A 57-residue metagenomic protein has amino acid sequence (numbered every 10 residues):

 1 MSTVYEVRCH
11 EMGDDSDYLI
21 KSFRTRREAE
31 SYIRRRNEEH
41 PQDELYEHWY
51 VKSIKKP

Functional and structural regions predicted by a protein language model:
S2-I20: N-terminal acidic leader/helix
Y18, E30, R34-P57: Short, mixed-charge low-complexity intrinsically disordered segments
R27: Acidic phosphotransfer microenvironment of two-component signaling modules
